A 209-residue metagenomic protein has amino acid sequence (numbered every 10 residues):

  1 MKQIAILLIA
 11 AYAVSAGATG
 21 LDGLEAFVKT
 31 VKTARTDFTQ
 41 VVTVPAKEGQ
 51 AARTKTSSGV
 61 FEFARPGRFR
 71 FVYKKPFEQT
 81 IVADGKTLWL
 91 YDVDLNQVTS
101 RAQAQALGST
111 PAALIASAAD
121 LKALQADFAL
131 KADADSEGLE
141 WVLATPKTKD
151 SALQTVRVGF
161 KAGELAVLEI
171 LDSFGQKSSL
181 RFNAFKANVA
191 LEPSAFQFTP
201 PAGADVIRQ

Functional and structural regions predicted by a protein language model:
M1-I4: Positively charged n-region of N-terminal signal peptides that target proteins for export
A11-S15: N-terminal signal peptide c-region/cleavage motif recognized by signal peptidases
G23, K29-G85: N-terminal mature ectodomain segment of secretory-pathway/periplasmic proteins
T39-P45, V72-K74, Y91-V93, T145-K147 (+1 more regions): A generic structural motif
V60-A112, S178-S179: An acidic-aromatic
T87-L143: Surface-exposed, polar helix/loop patches in the mature regions of secreted/periplasmic/lumenal proteins that form
T99, A123-Q209: Gly/Pro-enriched, hydrophobic low-complexity segments that function as extracytoplasmic propeptides/linkers
